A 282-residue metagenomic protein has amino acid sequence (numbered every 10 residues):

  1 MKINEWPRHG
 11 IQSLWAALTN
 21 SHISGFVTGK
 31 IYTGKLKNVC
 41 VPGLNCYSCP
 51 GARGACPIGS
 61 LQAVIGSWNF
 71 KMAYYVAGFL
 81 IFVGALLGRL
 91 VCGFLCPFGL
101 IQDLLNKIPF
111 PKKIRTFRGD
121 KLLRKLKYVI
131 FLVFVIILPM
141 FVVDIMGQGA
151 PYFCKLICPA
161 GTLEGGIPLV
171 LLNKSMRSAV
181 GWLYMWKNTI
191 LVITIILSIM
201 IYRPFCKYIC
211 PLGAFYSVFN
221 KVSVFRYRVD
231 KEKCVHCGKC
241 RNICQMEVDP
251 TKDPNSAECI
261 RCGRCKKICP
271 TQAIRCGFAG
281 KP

Functional and structural regions predicted by a protein language model:
M1-E247, T251, A257-P282: Non-ligating segments of multi-cofactor redox enzymes
